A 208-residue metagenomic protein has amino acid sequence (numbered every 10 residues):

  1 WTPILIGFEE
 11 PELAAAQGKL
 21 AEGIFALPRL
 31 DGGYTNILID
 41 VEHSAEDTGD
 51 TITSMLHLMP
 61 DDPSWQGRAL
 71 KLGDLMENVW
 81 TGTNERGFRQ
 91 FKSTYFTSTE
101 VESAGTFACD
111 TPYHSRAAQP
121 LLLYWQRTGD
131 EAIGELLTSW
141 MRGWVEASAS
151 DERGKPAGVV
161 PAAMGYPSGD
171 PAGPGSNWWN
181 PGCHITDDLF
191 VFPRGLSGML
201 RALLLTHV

Functional and structural regions predicted by a protein language model:
W1-V208: Glycan-recognition and catalytic cores of secretory/periplasmic carbohydrate-active enzymes
